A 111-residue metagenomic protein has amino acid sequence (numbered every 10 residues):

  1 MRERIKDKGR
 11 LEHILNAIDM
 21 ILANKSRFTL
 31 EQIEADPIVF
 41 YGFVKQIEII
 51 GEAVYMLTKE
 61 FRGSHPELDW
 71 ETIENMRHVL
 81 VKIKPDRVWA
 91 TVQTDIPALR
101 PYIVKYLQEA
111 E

Functional and structural regions predicted by a protein language model:
M1-E111: Solvent-exposed interaction patches of small proteins and small membrane subunits
